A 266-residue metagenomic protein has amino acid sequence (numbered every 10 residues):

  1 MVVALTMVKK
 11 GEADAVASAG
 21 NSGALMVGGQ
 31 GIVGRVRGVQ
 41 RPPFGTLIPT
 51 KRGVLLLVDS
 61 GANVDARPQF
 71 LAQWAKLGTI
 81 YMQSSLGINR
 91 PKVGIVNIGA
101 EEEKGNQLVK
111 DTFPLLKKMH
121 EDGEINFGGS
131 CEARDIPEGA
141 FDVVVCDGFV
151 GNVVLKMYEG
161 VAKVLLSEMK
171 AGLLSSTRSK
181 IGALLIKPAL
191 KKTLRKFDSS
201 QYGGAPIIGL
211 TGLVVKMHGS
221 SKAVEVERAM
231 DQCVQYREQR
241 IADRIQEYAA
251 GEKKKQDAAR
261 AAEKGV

Functional and structural regions predicted by a protein language model:
M1-E12, A62-D65, S130-P137, D198-Y202: Glycine-rich oxoanion-binding loops at beta->alpha junctions
M1-R41: N-terminal glycine-rich phosphate/adenylate-binding segment common to multiple enzyme folds
A15-A19, V58, N126-S130, C146 (+1 more regions): General beta-strand structural signal in soluble alpha/beta enzymes
A15-S18, L56-N63, K92-G99, L213-M217: Short glycine-rich or small-residue beta-strand-to-loop segments that form or flank ligand, phosphate, metal/Fe-S
Q30-P43, T50-L57, A140-V144, G148-A261: Glycine-rich phosphate/nucleotide-binding loop
F44-L55, S84-N89, V93: Mobile beta-alpha loop/short-helix "lid" or hinge segments that flank ligand
V64-A133, D142-V143, D147: Glycine-rich phosphate/diphosphate-binding loop of Rossmann-like nucleotide-binding domains
